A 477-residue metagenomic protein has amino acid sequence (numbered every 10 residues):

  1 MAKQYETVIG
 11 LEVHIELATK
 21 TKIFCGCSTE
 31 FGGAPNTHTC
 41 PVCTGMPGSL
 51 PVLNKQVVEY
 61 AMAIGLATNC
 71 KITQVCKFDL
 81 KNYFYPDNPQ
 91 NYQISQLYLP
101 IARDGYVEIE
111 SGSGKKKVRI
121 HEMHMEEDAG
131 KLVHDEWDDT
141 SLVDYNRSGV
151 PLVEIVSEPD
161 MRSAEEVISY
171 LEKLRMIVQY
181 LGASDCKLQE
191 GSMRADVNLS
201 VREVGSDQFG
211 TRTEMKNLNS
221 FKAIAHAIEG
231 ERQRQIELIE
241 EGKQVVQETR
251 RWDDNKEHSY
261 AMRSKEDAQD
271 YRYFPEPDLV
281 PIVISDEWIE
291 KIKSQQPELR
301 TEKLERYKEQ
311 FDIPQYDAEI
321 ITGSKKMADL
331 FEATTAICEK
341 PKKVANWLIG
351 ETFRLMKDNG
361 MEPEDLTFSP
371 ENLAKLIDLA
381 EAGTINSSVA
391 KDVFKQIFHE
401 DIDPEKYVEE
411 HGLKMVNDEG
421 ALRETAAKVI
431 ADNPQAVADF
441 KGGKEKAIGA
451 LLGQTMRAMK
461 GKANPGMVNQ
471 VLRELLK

Functional and structural regions predicted by a protein language model:
M1-E298, Q315, A336-K340, F353-R354: Basic, nucleic-acid-interacting segments
K3, D312, T335-V344, A382-I385 (+1 more regions): Structural motif
K3, Y145-V150, L188-A195, V204-S206 (+1 more regions): C-terminal non-catalytic interaction appendages of large macromolecular assemblies
A18, N198, R202, Q233 (+9 more regions): Amphipathic alpha-helical core segments of compact helical bundles
E190-E203, K308-L330, P341-D358, E371-L373 (+1 more regions): Core structural elements
W288-Q295, E332-E339, L373-I385: Extended, non-catalytic structural segments that build the interaction scaffolds of large macromolecular assemblies
I337-C338, V344, T352-T367, K375-A380 (+1 more regions): M16/insulysin-pitrilysin zinc metalloprotease superfamily fold
P363-A374, D378, S387-R457: Strongly charged, low-complexity linkers/loops
